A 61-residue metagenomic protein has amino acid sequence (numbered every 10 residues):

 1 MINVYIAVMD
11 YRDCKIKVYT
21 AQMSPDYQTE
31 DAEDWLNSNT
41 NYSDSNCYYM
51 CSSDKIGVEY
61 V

Functional and structural regions predicted by a protein language model:
I2-D26, E30: N-terminal acidic leader/helix
E33-V61: Short, mixed-charge low-complexity intrinsically disordered segments
